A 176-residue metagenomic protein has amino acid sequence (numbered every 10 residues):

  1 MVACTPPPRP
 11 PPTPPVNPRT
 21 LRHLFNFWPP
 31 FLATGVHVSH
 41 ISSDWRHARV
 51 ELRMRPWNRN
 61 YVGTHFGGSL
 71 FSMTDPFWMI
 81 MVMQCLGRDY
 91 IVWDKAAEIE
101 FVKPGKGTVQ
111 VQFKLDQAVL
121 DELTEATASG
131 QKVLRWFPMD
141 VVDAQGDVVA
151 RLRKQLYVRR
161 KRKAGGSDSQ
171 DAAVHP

Functional and structural regions predicted by a protein language model:
M1-E51, S167-P176: Non-catalytic linker/capping segments at the edges of enzyme domains
C4-P10, P15, G105-K106, D116-P176: HotDog/MaoC-like acyl-thioester-processing domains
A33-V38, K95-F101, E122-T124: Short structured motifs
T34, R46-A48, W93-A97, G107-V111 (+1 more regions): A generic structural signal for short beta-strands and their flanking turns/coil linkers
H37, E98-E100, Q112-K114, D140 (+1 more regions): Residues located in well-ordered beta-strands
D44, R55-N58, P76-W78, Q117-L120: Short, charged/polar surface micro-motifs in flexible loops or helix N-caps
W57-F77, I91: Hot-dog-fold acyl-thioester-processing enzymes
M81-A118: Hydrophobic beta-strand-centered segment that forms part of the acyl-chain substrate-binding groove
